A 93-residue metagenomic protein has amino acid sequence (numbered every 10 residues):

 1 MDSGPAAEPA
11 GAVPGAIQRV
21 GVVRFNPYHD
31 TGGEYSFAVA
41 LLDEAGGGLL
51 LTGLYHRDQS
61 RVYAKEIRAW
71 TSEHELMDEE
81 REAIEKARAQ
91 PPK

Functional and structural regions predicted by a protein language model:
M1-F37, L42-K93: Polybasic/polar functional segments that serve as interface/processing modules
